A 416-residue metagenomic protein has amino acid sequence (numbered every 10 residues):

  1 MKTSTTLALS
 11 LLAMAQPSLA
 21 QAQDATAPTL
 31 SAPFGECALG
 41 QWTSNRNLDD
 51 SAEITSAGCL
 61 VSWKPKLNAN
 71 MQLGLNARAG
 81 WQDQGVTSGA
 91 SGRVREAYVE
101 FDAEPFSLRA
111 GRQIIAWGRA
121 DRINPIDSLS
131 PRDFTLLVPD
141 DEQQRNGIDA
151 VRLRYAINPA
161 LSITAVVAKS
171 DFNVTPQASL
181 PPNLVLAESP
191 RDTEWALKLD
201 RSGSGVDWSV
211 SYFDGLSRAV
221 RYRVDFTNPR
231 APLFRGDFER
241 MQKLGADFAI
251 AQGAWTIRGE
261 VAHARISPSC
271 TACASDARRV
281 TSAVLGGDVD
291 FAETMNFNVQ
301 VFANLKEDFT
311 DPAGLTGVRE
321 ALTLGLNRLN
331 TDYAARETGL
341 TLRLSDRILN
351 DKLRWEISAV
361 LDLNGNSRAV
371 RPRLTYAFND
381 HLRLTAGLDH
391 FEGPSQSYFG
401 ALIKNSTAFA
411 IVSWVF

Functional and structural regions predicted by a protein language model:
Q23-N47, T55, A69-L75, W355-I357: Transmembrane beta-strand segments of Gram-negative outer membrane beta-barrel proteins
P33-C37, L75, A110, L153 (+10 more regions): Membrane-embedded beta-strand positions of outer-membrane beta-barrel proteins
C37-T43, A77-D83, A103-P105, I114-A116 (+10 more regions): Transmembrane beta-strands of outer-membrane beta-barrel pores
S51-A57, A90-R95, R145-D149, R191-W195 (+7 more regions): Residues that define the transmembrane beta-barrel architecture of outer-membrane proteins
K64-V174, R201-S204, F391-G393: Outer membrane beta-barrel
A69-G74, P105-L108, A160-I163, G205-W208 (+4 more regions): Repeated loop/turn-to-beta-strand initiation elements of outer-membrane beta-barrel proteins
G215, A249-V360: Detector for outer-membrane/organellar transmembrane beta-barrel domains, recognizing the amphipathic beta-strand
L340-L344, L388-H390, L402-F416: Outer-membrane beta-barrel "beta-signal"
